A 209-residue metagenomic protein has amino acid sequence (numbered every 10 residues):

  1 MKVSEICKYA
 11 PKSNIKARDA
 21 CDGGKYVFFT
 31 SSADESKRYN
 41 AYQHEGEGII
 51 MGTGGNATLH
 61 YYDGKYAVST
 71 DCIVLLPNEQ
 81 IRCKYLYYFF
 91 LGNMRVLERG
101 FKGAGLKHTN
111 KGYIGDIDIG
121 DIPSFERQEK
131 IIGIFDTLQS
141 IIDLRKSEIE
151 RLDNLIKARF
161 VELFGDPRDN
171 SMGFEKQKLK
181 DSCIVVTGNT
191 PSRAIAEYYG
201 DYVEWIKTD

Functional and structural regions predicted by a protein language model:
M1, C72-C83, L97-R99, K107-I132 (+2 more regions): Proline-centric
M1-A33, D121-G133, L144-N189: Non-catalytic DNA-recognition/assembly elements of restriction-modification systems
A20-D22, Q43-E47, A196-Y199: Short Gly/aromatic-enriched secondary-structure transition segments
G23, C83-Y87, E129, G200-V203: Non-catalytic, well-ordered alpha-helical scaffold segments
T30-G92, K102-I114, K207-D209: A short beta-sheet element
Y62, S192-A194: Short beta-alpha junctions and helix-cap segments that line functional grooves
F90, M94-E98, Q139: Short amphipathic alpha-helical signal-transduction/dimerization elements
E175, Y202-D209: Short, intrinsically disordered, charge-balanced linker/junction segments flanking boundaries in proteins
